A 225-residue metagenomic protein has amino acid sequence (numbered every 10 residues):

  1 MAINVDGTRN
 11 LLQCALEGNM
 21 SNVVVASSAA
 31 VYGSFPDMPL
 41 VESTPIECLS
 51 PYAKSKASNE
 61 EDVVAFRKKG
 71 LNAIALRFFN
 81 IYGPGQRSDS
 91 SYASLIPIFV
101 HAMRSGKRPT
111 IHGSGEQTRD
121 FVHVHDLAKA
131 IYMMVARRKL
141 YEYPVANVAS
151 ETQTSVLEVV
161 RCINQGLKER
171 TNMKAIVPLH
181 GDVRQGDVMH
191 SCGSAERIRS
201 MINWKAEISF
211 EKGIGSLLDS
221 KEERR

Functional and structural regions predicted by a protein language model:
T8-R9, A57-V64, P97-V100, K129 (+1 more regions): Conserved active-site helix of classical SDR/Rossmann-fold NAD(P)-dependent CH-OH oxidoreductases
R9-P51, I74: Conserved Rossmann-fold NAD(P)-dependent oxidoreductase catalytic core, especially the SDR/UDP-sugar
S34, E47-I74, F79, M103-R104: Active-site Tyr-X1-5-Lys
A57, I81-P97, S105-K107, H112 (+4 more regions): Glycine/proline-rich active-site loop of Rossmann-fold NAD(P)-dependent oxidoreductases
S114, Y143-A146, T154-V160, K168-H190 (+1 more regions): C-terminal "lid/loop" region of Rossmann-like NAD(P)-dependent oxidoreductases
L127, I131, V148, V159 (+2 more regions): Non-catalytic, hydrophobic alpha-helical segments
F210-R225: Amphipathic terminal alpha-helices
